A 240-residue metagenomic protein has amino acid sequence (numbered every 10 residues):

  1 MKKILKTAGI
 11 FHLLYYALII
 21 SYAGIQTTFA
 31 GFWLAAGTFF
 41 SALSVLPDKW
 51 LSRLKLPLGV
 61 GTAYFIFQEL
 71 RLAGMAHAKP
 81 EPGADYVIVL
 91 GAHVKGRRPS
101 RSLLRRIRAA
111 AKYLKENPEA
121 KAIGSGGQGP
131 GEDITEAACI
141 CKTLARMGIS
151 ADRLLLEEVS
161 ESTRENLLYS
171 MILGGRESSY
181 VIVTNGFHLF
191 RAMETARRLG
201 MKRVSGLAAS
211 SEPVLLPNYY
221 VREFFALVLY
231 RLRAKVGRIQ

Functional and structural regions predicted by a protein language model:
M1, K49-R53, L216, Y220: Hydrophobic, aromatic-rich alpha-helical transmembrane segments and their membrane-interface anchor motifs
M1-L5, R176, V236-Q240: Short, Lys/Arg-enriched, disordered terminal segments
K3-V45: Membrane-embedded alpha-helical segments of integral membrane proteins
T7-L14, P57-A63, F67, V221 (+1 more regions): Lipid-exposed faces of alpha-helical membrane segments in multi-pass integral membrane proteins
A17-T27, E69, A73-A76, R231-A234 (+1 more regions): Transmembrane helix-loop junctions and nearby membrane-interface residues
F40-A78: Transmembrane alpha-helices and immediately adjacent membrane-cytoplasm interface residues in multi-pass integral
V60, F67-V221: A structural signal for short, hydrophobic/glycine-enriched beta-strand patches
L216-I239: A transmembrane-helix-recognition feature enriched in membrane-embedded lipid enzymes and envelope glyco-/phospholipid
